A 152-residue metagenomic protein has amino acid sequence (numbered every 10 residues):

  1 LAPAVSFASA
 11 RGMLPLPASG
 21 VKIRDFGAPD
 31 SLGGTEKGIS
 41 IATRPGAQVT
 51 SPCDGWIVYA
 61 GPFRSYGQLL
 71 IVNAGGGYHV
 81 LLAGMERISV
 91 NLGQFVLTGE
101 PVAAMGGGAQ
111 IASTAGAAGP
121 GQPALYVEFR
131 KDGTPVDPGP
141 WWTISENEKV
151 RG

Functional and structural regions predicted by a protein language model:
L1-Y66, I71-N73, A83, S113-G152: Extracytoplasmic/periplasmic cell wall- or extracellular glycan-interacting regions that localize and scaffold envelope
K22, V49, G55-I57, G93-G108: A structural signal for short beta-strand/turn segments enriched in small hydrophobics and glycine
A60, G75-G99: Short histidine-centered loop motifs in beta-beta connectors
S89-N91, P101, G107-A112, A117-G121: Short glycine/proline-centered loop/turn elements that form peptide/ligand docking sites
